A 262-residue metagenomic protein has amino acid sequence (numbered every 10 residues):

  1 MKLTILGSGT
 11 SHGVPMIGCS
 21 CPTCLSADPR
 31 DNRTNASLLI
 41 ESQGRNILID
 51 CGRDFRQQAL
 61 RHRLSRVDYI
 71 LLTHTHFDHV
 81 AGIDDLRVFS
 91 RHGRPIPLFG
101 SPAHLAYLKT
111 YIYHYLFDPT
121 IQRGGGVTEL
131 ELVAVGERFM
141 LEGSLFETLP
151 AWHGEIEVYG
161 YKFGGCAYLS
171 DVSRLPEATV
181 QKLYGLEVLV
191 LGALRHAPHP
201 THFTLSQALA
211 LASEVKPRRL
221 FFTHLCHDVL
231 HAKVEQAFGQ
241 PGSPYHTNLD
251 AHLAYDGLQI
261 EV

Functional and structural regions predicted by a protein language model:
M1-L169, E235-V262: Binuclear metal-dependent hydrolase catalytic cores
G52, V172, T201-H202: A conditional alpha-helix N-cap/helix-loop micro-motif detector
D54, H76, S173, L194 (+1 more regions): Catalytic metal-binding/acid-base residues of hydrolase active sites
G136, P176-V262: Binuclear metal-ion centers of metallo-dependent hydrolases, dominated by the metallo-beta-lactamase
T148-L149, L169-D171, L191, T223: Thr-Gly-centered strand-to-loop micro-motif
K162, Y168-A178, K182: Short, structured interface segments that constitute the first stable element of a domain
